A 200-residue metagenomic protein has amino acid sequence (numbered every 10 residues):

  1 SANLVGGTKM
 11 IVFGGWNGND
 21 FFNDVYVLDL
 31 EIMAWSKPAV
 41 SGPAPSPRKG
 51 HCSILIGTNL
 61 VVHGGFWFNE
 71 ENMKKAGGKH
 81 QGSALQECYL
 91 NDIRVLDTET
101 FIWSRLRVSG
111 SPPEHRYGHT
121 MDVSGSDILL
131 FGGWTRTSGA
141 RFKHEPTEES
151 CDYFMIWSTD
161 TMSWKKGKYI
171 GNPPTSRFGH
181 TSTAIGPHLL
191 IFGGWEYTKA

Functional and structural regions predicted by a protein language model:
S1-A200: Kelch-like beta-propeller repeat domains
